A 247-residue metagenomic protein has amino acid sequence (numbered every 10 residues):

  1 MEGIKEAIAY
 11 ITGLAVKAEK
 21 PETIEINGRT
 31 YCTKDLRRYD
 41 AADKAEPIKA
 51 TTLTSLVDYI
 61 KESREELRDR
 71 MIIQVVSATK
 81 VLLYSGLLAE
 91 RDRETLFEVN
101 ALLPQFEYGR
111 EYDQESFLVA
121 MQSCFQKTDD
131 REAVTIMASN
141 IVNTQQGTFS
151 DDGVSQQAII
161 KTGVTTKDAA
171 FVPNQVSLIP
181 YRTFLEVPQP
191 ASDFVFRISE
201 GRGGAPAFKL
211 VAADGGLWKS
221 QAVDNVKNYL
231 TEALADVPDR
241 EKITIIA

Functional and structural regions predicted by a protein language model:
M1-V81, V237-A247: An N-terminally focused, membrane-permeabilizing/fusogenic/translocator signature enriched in pore-forming
E2, P47-T51, Y108-Y112, S116 (+4 more regions): Alpha-helix boundary/N-cap detector
A7-I11, L56, I60, F117-M121 (+4 more regions): Generic structural signal of hydrophobic/aromatic residues within well-ordered alpha-helices of folded domains
R38-K44, L102-F106, S123, V211-D214: Charged, low-complexity surface segments at secondary-structure and domain boundaries
A45-G109, G147-A205: Amphipathic, membrane-active segments
L67, T128, Q145-T148, A233 (+2 more regions): Short secondary-structure junctions and interdomain/linker hinges
E107-Q156: Membrane-inserting effector segments that mediate pore formation, membrane fusion, or transient membrane insertion
V187-S192, F196-A247: Long, compositionally biased interface segments
